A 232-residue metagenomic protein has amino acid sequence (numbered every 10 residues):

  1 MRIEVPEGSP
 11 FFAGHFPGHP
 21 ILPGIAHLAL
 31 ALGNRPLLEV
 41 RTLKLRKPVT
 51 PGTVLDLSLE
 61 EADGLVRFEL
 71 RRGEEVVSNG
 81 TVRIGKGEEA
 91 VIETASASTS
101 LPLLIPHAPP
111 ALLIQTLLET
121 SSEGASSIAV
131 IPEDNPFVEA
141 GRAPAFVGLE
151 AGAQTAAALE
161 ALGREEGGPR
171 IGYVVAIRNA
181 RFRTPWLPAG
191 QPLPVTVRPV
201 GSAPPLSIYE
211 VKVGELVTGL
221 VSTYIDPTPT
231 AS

Functional and structural regions predicted by a protein language model:
M1-D56: Ordered, small/hydrophobic-rich secondary-structure cores
M1-L22, P109-P144: Catalytic strand-loop segment that frames the active site of acyl-thioester-processing enzymes
I3-V5, L45, I84, A129-I131 (+1 more regions): Hydrophobic residues in beta-strands and at strand termini
I21-E39, P144-G168: Active-site helix/loop of acyl-thioester processing domains in fatty-acid/polyketide metabolism, spanning hotdog-fold
P36, K44-V54, S58-P106, L187-S232: HotDog/MaoC-like acyl-thioester-processing domains
V40-L45, L113-Q115, A176-R183: Short structured motifs
L59, Q115-T120, R181, R198-V200: Short amphipathic beta-strand and strand-loop transition segments with alternating hydrophobic
E166-W186: Extended, positively charged loop/linker patches that create polyanion-binding surfaces
